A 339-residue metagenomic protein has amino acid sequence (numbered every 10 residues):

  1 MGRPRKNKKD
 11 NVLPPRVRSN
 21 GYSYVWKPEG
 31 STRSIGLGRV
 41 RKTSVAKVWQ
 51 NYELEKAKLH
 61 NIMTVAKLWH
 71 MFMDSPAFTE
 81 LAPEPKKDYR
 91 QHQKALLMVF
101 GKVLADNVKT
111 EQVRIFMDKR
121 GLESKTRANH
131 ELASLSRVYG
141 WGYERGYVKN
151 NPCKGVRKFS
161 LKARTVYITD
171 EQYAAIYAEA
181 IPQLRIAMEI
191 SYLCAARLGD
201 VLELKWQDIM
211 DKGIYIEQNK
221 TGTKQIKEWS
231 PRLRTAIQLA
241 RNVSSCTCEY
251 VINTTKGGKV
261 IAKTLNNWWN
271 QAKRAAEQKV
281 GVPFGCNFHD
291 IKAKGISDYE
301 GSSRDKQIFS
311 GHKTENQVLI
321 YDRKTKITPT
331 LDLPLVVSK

Functional and structural regions predicted by a protein language model:
M1, L239-C246, T254-G257, N316 (+1 more regions): C-terminal secondary-structure termini that scaffold catalytic or DNA-interacting sites
M1-M71, N107, I115, E228: Basic/aromatic DNA-contact patch characteristic of tyrosine site-specific recombinases
G36, V40-R41, D74-Y147, K259-T264 (+1 more regions): N-terminal core-binding DNA-recognition domain of tyrosine site-specific recombinases/integrases
T126, I186-E189, L193, D200 (+1 more regions): C-terminal catalytic core of tyrosine-transesterase DNA break-rejoin enzymes
N129, E144, V148-K149, K154-L198 (+2 more regions): Basic, Lys/Arg- and aromatic-enriched nucleic-acid-binding interface segment
A163, E171-A175, C194, G199-N242: Conserved tyrosine-mediated DNA breakage-rejoining catalytic core shared by Y-recombinases
Q218-G222, S303, S310-L335: Catalytic-site neighborhood detector that most strongly recognizes the C-terminal catalytic loop/helix of tyrosine
S230-V282, G295: Active-site/catalytic core of tyrosine-dependent DNA strand-transfer enzymes
